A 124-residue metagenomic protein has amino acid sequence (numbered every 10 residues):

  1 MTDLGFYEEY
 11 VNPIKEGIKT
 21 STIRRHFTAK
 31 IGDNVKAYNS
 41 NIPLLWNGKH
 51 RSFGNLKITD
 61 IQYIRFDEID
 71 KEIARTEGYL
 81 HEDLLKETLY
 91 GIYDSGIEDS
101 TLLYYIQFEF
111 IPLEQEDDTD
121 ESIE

Functional and structural regions predicted by a protein language model:
M1-E124: Structured alpha/beta reader/binder surfaces that contact nucleic acids or chromatin modification marks
